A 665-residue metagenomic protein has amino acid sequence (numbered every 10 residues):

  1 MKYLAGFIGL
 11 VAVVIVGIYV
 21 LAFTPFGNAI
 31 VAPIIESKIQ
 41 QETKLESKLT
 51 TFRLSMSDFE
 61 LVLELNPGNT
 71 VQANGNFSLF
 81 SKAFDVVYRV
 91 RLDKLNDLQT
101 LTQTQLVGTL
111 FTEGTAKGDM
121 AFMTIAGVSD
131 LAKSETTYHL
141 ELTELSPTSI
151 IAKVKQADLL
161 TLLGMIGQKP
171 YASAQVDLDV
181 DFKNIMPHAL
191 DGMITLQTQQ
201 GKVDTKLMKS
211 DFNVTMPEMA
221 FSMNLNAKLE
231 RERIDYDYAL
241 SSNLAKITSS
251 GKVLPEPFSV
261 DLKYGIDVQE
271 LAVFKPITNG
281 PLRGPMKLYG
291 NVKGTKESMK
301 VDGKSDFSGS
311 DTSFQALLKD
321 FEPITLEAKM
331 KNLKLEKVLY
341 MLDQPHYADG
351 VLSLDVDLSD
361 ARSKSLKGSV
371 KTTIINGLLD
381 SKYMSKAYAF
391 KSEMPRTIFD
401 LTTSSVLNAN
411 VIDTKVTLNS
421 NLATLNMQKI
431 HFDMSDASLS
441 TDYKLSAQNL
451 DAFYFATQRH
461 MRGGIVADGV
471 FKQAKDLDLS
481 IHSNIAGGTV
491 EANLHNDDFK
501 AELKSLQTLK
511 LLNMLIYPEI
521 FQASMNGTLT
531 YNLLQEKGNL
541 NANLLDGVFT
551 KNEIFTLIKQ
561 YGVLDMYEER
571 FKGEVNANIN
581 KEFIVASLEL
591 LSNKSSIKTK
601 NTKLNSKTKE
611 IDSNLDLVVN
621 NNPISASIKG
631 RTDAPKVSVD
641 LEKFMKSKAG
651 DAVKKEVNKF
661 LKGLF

Functional and structural regions predicted by a protein language model:
M1-A12, V16, V20, E42-T43 (+19 more regions): Extended terminal
I18-R89, D93-T100, G114-G118, G630: Terminal hydrophobic membrane-targeting helix
E60-P67, V71-F77, L92-V107, I125-G127 (+20 more regions): Flexible, membrane-facing loop/turn or short amphipathic-helix motifs that contact lipid bilayers or gate lipid-binding
V86, I125, I150, G192-I194 (+10 more regions): Transmembrane beta-strands of outer-membrane beta-barrel proteins
T109-F111, S173-D177, V351-S353, S524-N526: Transmembrane beta-barrel architecture of outer-membrane proteins
A152, L262-Y264, L326-A328, D433 (+3 more regions): Feature captures outer-membrane beta-barrel proteins of Gram-negative bacteria and organelles
D179, M193, K263-G265, N291-K293 (+1 more regions): Tandem repeat domain/solenoid detector
